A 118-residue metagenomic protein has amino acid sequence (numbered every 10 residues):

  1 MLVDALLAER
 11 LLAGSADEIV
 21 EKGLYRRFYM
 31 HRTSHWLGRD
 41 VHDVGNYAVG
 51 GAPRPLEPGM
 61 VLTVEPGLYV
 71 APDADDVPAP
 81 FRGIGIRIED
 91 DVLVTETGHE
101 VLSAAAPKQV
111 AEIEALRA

Functional and structural regions predicted by a protein language model:
M1-A118: Active-site neighborhoods and metal-handling regions in enzymes and metal-associated proteins
